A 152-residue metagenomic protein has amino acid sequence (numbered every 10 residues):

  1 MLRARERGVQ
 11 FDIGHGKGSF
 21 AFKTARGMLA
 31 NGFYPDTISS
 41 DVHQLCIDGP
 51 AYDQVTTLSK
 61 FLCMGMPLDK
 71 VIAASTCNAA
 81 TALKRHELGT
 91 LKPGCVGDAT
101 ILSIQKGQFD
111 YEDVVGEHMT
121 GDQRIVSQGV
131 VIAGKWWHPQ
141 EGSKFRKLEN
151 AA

Functional and structural regions predicted by a protein language model:
M1-F11, S19-P35: Histidine/acidic residue-rich metal-binding segments in metalloenzymes
R3-R5, P93, T120-R124: Solvent-exposed alpha-helices and their adjacent loops that cap or buttress functional pockets in soluble metabolic
F11-G14, S39: Short hydrophobic alpha-helical runs that function as membrane-insertion/retention elements
D12, E87, I132: Short glycine/serine/threonine-biased micro-segments
G14-G18, H43-L45: Active-site beta-loop-alpha junctions enriched in small/polar residues
K23-I104: His/Asp/Glu-enriched, well-ordered alpha-helical/loop segment that forms or immediately abuts the divalent-metal
G89-K92, K147-A152: A short, hydrophobic/aromatic-rich structural module that often spans a beta strand with its adjoining loop
G97-N150: C-terminal cap of metal-dependent C-N hydrolases
